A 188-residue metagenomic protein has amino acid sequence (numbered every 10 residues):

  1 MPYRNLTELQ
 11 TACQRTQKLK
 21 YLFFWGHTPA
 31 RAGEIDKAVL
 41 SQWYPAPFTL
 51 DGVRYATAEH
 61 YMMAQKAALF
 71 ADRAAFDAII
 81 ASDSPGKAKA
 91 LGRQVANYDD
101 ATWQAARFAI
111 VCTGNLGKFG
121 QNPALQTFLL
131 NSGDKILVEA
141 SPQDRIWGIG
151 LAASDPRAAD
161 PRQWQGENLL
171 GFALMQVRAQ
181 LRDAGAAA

Functional and structural regions predicted by a protein language model:
M1-A188: Charged, low-complexity intrinsically disordered segments
